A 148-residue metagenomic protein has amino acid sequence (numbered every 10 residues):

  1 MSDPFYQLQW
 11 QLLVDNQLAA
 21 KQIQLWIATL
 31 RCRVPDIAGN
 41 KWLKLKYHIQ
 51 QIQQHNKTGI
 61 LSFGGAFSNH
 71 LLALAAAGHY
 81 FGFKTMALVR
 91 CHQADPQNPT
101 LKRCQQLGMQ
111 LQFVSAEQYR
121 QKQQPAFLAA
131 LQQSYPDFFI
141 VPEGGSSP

Functional and structural regions predicted by a protein language model:
M1-P148: PLP-dependent amino-acid enzyme catalytic core
